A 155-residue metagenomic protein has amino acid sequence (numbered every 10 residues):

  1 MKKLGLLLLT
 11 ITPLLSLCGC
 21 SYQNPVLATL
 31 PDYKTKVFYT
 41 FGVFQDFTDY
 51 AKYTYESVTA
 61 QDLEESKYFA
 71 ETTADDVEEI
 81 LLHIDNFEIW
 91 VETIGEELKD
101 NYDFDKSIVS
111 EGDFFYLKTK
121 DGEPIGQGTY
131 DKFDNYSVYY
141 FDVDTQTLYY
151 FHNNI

Functional and structural regions predicted by a protein language model:
M1-C18: Sec-dependent bacterial lipoprotein signal peptides
L9-I11, K34, D144-Q146: Intrinsically disordered/low-complexity terminal segments and short unstructured peptides
L9-T12, V58, E64, D76 (+4 more regions): N-terminal functional modules and adjacent low-complexity/disordered segments of proteins
C18-H83: N-terminal export/targeting and maturation segments
I84-I155: Extracytoplasmic electrostatic interaction patches
